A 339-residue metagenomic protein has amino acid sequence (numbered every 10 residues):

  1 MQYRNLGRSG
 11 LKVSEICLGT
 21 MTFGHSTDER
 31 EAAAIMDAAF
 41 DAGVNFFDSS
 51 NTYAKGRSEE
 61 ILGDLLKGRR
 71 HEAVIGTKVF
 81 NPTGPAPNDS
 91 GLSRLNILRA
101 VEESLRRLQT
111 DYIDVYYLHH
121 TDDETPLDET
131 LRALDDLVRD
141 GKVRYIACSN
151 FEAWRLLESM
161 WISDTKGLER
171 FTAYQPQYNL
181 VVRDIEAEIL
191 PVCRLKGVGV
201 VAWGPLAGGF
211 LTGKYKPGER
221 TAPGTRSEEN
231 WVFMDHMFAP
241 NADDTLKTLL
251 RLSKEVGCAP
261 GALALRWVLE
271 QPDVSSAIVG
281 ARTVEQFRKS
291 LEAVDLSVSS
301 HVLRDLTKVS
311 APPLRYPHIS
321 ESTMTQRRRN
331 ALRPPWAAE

Functional and structural regions predicted by a protein language model:
M1-A73: N-terminal binding-site loop/beta-alpha segment at the start of enzyme catalytic domains that lines or forms
L6, L18, A32, F47 (+13 more regions): Conserved, mostly hydrophobic/aromatic
G7-F23, G76-D89, Y112, Y117: N-terminal small/glycine-rich loop or linker at the start of catalytic domains across soluble metabolic enzymes
L11-I16, G43-N45, R69-A73, T110-D114 (+5 more regions): Short, well-ordered coil/turn segments that N-cap beta-strands
T27, G84-D184, E188: Glycine/proline-rich, positively charged, aromatic-decorated active-site loop/lid region on the catalytic face
M36, E59, G63, V101-L105 (+7 more regions): Generic structural signal for well-ordered alpha-helices, preferentially at hydrophobic/aromatic core positions
I185-T225, A259: Aromatic-lined glycan-binding groove of carbohydrate-active enzymes
E219-R251, E255, E270-V274, V284 (+1 more regions): Terminal-tail/helix-coil boundary detector
